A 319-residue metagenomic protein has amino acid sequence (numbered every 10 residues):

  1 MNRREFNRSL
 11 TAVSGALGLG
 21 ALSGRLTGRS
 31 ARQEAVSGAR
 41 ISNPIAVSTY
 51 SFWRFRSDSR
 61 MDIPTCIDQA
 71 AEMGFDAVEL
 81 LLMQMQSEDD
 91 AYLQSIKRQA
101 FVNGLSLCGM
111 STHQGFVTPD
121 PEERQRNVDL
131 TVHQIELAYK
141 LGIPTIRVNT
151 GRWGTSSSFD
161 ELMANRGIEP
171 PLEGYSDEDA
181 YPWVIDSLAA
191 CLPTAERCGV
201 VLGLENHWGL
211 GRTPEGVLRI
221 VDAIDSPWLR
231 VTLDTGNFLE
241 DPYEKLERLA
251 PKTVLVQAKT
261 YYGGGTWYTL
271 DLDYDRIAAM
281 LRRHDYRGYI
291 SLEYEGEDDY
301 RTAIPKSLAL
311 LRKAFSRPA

Functional and structural regions predicted by a protein language model:
N2-A46, S51-F55, R60-G74, A189 (+2 more regions): Histidine-acidic metal/acid-base catalytic patches
L10-G15, A21, E34-A39, Q99-G109 (+1 more regions): Active-site acidic/histidine proton-transfer and metal-coordination neighborhood in alpha/beta enzyme cores
A46-Y50, E79-L81, C108-H113, R147-N149 (+4 more regions): A cross-family glycoside hydrolase active-site/sugar-binding cleft signature
F52, M83-E88, Q114-G115: Short active-site-proximal "capping" loops at secondary-structure junctions
M61-P64, Y92-S95, R124, V128-T131 (+2 more regions): Charged helix-capping and loop-helix junction motifs
D76-A77, S106, P144, V201 (+2 more regions): Residue-level detector of anion-binding/catalytic polar loops
E79-K97, W153-S157: Glycine-rich, proline-tolerant flexible connector loops at the mouths of alpha/beta enzymes
E88-Q94, P121-R124, R301-A303: Metal-dependent catalytic neighborhoods of phosphoester/phosphodiester hydrolases
